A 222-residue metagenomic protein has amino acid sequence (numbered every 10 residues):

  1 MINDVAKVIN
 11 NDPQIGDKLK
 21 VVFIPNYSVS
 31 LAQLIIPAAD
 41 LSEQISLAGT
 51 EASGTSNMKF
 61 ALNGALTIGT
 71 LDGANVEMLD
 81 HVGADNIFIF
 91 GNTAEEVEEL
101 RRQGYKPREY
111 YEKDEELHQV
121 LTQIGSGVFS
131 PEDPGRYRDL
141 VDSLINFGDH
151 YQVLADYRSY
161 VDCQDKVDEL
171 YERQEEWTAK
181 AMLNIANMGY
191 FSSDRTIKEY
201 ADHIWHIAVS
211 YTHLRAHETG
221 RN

Functional and structural regions predicted by a protein language model:
M1-V22: Conserved catalytic-core segment of nucleotide-activated headgroup transferases in glycan assembly
D17, L41-Q44: Short, basic, glycine/proline-bearing loop/turn elements
V21-S30: Catalytic cores of eukaryotic secretory-pathway lumenal/extracellular enzymes that build and remodel glycoconjugates
S30-A38: Short acidic alpha-helix that forms the nucleotide-activated donor recognition element in Leloir-type transferases
P37-A38, I45-A181, I185-Y190, E199-I207: Catalytic binding pocket for nucleotide-activated donors in carbohydrate/polymer assembly enzymes
T212-T219: Conserved small/polar residues in nucleotide/adenosyl-binding loops
